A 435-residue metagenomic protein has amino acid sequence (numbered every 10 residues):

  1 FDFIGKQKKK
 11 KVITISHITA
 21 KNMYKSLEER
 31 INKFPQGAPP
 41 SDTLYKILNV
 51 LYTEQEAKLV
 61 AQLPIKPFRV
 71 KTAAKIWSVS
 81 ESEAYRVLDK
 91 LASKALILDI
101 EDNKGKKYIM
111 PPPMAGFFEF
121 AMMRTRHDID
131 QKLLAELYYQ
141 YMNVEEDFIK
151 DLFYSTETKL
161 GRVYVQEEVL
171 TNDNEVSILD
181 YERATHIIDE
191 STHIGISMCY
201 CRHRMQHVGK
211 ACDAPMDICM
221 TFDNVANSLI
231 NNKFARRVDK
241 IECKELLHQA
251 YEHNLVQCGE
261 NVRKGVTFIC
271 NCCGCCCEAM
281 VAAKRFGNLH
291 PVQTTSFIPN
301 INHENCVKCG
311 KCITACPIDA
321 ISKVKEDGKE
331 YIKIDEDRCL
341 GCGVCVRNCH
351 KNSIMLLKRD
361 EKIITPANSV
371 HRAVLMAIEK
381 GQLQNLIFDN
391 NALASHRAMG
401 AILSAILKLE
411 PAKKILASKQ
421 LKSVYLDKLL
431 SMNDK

Functional and structural regions predicted by a protein language model:
K66-W77: Short acidic, hydrophobic short linear motifs in intrinsically disordered regions
W77-S93: Short amphipathic alpha-helical interaction segments
A92-N103, I321-S322, I354-M355: A short, conserved structural fragment
A95, N254, G310, D319 (+2 more regions): Glycine-centered, phosphate/nucleic-acid-interacting loop/turn motifs that mediate DNA/RNA or nucleotide
G105-V144: Short, amphipathic alpha-helical interaction segments positioned at domain boundaries
Y108, C258-K264, F268, F286-A315 (+2 more regions): Ferredoxin-like iron-sulfur electron-transfer modules
V144-I298: Catalytic cores of enzyme domains
E336-K435: Flanking helices and flexible, charged tails adjoining ferredoxin-like Fe-S electron-transfer domains in multi-subunit
